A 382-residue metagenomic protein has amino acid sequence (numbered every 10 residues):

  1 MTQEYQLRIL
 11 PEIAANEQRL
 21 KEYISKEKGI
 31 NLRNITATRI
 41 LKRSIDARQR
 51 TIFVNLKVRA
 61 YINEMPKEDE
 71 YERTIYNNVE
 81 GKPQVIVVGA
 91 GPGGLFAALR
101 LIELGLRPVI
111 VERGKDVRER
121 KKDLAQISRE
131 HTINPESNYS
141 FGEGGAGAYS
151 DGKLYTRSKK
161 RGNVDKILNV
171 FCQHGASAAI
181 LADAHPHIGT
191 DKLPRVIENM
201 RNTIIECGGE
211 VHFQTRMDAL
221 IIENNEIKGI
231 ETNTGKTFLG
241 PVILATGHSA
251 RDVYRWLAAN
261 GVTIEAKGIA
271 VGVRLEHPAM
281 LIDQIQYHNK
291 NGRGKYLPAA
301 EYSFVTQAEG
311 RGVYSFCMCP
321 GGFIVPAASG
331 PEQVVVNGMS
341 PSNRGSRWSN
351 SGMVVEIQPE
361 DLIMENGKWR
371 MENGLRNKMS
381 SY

Functional and structural regions predicted by a protein language model:
T2-V54, V58-Y149, K153-Y382: Residues forming the flavin
